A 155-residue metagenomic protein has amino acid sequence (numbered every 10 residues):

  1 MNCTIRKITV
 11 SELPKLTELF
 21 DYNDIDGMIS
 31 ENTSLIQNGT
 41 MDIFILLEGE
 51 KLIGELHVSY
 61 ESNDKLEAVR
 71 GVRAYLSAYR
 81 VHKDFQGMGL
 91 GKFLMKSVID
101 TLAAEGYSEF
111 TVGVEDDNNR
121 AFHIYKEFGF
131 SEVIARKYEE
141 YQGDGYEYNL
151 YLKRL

Functional and structural regions predicted by a protein language model:
M1-S11, R154-L155: Conserved N-terminal entry element of GNAT/NAT acetyltransferase domains
K7-D84, M95-K96, T101: Acetyl-CoA-dependent GNAT
H82-K96, D116-H123, E127-F128: Conserved glycine-rich acetyl-CoA-binding loop
M88, E105-S108: Short coil/turn segments at alpha/beta junctions that flank glycine-rich nucleotide-binding fingerprints
S108, E115-N119, K126-F128, I134-L155: C-terminal "cap" of GNAT-fold acetyltransferases
